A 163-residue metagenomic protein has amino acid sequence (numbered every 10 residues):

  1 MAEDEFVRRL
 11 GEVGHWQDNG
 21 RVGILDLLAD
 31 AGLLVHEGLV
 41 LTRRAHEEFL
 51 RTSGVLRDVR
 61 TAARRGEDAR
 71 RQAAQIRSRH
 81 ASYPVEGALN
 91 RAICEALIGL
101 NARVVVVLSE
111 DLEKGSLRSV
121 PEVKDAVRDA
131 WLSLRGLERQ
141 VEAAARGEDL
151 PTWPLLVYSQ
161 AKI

Functional and structural regions predicted by a protein language model:
M1-K162: N-terminal beta-alpha lobe that positions the nucleotide/phosphoryl donor in ATP/NTP-coupled carboxylate activation
